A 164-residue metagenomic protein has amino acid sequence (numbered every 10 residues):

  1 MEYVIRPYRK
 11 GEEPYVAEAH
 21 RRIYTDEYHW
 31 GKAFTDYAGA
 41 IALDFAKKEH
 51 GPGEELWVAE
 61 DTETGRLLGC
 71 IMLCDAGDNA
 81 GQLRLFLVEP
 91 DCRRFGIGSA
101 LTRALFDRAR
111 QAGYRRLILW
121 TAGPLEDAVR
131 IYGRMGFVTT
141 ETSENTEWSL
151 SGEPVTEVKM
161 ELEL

Functional and structural regions predicted by a protein language model:
Y3, P7-D91, S99-A104, R108 (+3 more regions): Acetyl-CoA-dependent GNAT
D36, I118-V129, G133-K159: Conserved catalytic-core motifs of GNAT/GCN5-like acyltransferases
A109-T121: Conserved GNAT acetyl-CoA-binding A-motif
